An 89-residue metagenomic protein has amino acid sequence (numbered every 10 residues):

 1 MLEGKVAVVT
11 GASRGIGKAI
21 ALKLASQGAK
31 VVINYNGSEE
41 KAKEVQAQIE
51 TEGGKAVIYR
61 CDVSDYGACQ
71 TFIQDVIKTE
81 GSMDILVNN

Functional and structural regions predicted by a protein language model:
L2-E3: Short helix-loop-beta connector
V6, S13-G15: Conserved glycine-rich cofactor-binding loop
V9-T10, N88-N89: Structural signature of the Rossmann-like NAD(P)-dependent dehydrogenase/reductase core
L24: Aromatic pocket-lining residues of Rossmann-like dinucleotide-binding sites
Q27-E44: Conserved glycine-rich Rossmann-like NAD(P)H-binding loop of the short-chain dehydrogenase/reductase
E39-E40, R60-F72: The beta1-alpha1 cofactor-binding region of Rossmann-like NAD(H)/NADP(H)-dependent oxidoreductases
E52-K55, D75-N88: A glycine-rich helix->loop->beta "capping" turn within Rossmann-like NAD(P)(H)-dependent oxidoreductase domains
